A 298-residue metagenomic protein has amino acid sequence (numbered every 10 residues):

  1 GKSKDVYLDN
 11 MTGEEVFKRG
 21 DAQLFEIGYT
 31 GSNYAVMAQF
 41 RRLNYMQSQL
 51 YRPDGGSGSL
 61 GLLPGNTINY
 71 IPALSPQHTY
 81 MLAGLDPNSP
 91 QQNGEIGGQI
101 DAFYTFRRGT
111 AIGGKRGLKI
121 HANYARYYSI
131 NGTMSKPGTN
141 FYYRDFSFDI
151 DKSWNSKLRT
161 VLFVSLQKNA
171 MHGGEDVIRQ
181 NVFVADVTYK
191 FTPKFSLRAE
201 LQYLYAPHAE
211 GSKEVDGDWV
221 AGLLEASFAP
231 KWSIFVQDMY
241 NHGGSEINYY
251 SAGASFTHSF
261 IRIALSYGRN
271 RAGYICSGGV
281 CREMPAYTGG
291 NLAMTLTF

Functional and structural regions predicted by a protein language model:
G1-F298: Exposed, low-structure sequence patches enriched in small/polar residues
